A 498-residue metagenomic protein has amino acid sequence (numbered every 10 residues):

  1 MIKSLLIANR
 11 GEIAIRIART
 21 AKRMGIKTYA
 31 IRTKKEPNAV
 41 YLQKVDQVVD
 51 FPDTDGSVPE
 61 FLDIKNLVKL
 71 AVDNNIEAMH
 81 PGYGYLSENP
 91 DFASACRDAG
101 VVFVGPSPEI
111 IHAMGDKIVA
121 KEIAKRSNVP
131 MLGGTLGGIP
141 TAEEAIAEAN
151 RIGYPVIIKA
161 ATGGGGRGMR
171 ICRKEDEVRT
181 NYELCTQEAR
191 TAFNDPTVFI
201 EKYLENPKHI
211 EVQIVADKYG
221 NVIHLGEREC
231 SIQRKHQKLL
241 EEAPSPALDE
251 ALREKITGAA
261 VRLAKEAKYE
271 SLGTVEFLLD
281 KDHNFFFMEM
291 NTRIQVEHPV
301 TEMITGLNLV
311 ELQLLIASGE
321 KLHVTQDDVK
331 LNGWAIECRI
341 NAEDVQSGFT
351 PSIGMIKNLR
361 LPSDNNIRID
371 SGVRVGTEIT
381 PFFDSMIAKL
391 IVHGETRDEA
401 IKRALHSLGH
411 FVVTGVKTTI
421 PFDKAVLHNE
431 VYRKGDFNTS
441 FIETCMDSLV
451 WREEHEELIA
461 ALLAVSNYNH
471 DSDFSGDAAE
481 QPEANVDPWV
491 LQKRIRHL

Functional and structural regions predicted by a protein language model:
M1-V275, L279-N291, Q295: N-terminal beta-alpha lobe that positions the nucleotide/phosphoryl donor in ATP/NTP-coupled carboxylate activation
P299-T301, T305-L498: Catalytic cores of soluble metabolic enzymes centered on carboxylation/carboxyl-transfer
